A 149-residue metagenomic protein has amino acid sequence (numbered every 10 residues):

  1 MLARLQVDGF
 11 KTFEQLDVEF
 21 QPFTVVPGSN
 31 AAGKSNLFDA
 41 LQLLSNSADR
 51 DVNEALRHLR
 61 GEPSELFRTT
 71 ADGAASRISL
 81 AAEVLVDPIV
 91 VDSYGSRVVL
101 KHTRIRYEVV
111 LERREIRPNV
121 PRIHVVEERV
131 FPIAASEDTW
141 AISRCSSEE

Functional and structural regions predicted by a protein language model:
M1-E14: N-terminal pre-Walker A segment at the start of P-loop NTPase domains
Q15-Q21: Phosphate-binding P-loop
V26: Hydrophobic anchor at the beta1->P-loop junction of P-loop NTPases
N30: The conserved Walker
K34: Conserved lysine of the Walker
D39-R106, E112-I116: Conserved P-loop NTP-binding catalytic core
S93-E149: Electropositive, glycine-dotted interaction segments that contact anionic polymers or phosphate-rich ligands
